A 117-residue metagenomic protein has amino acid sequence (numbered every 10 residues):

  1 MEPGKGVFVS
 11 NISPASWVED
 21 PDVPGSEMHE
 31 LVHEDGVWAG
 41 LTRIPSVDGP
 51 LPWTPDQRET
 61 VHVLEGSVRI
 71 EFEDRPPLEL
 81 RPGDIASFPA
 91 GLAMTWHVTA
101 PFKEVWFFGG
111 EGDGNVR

Functional and structural regions predicted by a protein language model:
M1-R43: A short, N-terminal "cap"/entry segment at the start of jelly-roll beta-barrel domains of the cupin/DSBH fold
D35-D56, A90: Conserved short histidine dyad/triad with adjacent acidic residue
L41, P77-E79, A93-T95: Well-ordered beta-strand positions in beta-sheet-rich domains
P55-I70: Short, conserved beta-strand element in jelly-roll/cupin
E71-E73, H97: A generic structural motif
D74-A90: Short acidic-glycine-tyrosine-enriched beta hairpin
A90-G114: Ligand-binding loop in jelly-roll beta-barrel domains
